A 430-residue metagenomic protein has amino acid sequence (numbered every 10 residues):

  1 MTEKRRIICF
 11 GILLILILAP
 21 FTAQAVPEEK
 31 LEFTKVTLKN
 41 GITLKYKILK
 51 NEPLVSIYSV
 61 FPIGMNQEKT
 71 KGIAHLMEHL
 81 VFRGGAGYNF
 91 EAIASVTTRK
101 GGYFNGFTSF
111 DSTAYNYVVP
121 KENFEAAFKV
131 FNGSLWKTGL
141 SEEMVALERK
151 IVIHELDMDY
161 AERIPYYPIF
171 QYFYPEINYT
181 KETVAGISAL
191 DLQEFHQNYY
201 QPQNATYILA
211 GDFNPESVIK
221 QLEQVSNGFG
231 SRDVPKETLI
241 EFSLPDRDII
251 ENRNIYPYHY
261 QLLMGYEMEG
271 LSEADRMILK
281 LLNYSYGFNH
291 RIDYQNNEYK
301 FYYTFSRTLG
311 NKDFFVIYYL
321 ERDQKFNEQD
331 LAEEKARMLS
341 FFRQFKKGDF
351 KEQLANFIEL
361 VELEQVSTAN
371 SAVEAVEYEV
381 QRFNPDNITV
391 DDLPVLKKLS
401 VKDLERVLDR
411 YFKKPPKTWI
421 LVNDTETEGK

Functional and structural regions predicted by a protein language model:
G11-P20: Bacterial N-terminal signal peptides
V26, T206-G211, Y318-Y319, D349-K430: C-terminal regions of mature proteins
E28-K35, L156, Y167-A205, E237-E241 (+3 more regions): Histidine-acidic residue clusters that define the catalytic metal-binding segment of zinc metallopeptidase domains
I57-V118, A161, S285-F301: M16/MPP (pitrilysin/insulinase) zinc-metallopeptidase core fold and M16-derived inactive scaffolds
F61, A86, I93-F195, E216 (+2 more regions): Acidic/histidine-enriched segments that form metal/cofactor-coordinating and catalytic pocket/exosite environments
K150-Y166, P245-H259, N297-K300, Q344-V390 (+1 more regions): Short acidic/His-enriched helical or mixed secondary-structure segments at domain edges of catalytic enzymes and some
P202, T206-G270, L421, T425-K430: An aromatic/glycine/proline-enriched structural segment found at the starts of mature extracellular/organellar domains
Q261-E267, N283-R322: A structural supersecondary motif
